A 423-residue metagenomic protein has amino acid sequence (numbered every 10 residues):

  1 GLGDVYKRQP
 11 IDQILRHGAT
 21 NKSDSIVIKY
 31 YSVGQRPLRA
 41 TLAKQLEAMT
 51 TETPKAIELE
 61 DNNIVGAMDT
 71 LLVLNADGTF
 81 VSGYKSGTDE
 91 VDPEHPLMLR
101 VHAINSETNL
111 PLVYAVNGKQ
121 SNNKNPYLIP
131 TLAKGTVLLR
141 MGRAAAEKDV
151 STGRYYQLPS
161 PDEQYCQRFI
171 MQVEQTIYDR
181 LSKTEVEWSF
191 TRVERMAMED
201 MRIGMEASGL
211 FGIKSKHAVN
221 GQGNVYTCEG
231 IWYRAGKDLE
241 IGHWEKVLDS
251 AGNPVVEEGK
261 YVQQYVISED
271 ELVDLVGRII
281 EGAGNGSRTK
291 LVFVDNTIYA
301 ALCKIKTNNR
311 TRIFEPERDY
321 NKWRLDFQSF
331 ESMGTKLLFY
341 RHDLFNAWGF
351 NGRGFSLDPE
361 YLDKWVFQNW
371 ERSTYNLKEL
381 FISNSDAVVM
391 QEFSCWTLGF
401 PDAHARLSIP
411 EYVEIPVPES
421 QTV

Functional and structural regions predicted by a protein language model:
L2-Y6: Short, small-residue-biased leader/transition segments that mark boundaries at the very start of proteins
I14, S25-A40: Preference for solvent-exposed, low-hydrophobicity sequence contexts
Y30, E147-G236, E281-D295, E379-S394: Long, contiguous amphipathic alpha-helices that act as assembly "spine/axial" helices in icosahedral shell and virion
Y30, Q35, H102-E174: Assembly/oligomerization interface modules of large self-assembling protein complexes
R36-A43, D61-Y114: Ser/Thr/Gly-rich low-complexity blocks that favor extended beta-strand/coil architectures
E52-D61: Short alpha-helix capping/helix-loop boundary micro-motifs
G221-R310: Extended, solvent-exposed, turn-rich assembly/linker loops in the middle of proteins
T307-V423: Sequence/fold signature of self-assembling virion shell proteins
